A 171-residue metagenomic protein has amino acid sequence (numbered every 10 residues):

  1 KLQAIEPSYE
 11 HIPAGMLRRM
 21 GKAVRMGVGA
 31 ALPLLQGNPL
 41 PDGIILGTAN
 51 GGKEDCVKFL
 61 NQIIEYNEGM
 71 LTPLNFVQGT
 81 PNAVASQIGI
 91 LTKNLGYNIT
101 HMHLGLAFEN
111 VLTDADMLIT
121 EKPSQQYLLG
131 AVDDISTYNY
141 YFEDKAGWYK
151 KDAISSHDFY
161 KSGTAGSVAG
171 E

Functional and structural regions predicted by a protein language model:
K1-H103, E109, M117-S124, V132-E171: Conserved "HGTGT" condensation-loop signature of ketosynthase/thiolase-family condensing enzymes that catalyze
D114: Internal active-site segments that recognize and position negatively charged phosphoryl groups and nucleotide moieties
L128: Short aromatic-hydrophobic micro-motifs that form the base-stacking/packing surface for donor nucleotide recognition
